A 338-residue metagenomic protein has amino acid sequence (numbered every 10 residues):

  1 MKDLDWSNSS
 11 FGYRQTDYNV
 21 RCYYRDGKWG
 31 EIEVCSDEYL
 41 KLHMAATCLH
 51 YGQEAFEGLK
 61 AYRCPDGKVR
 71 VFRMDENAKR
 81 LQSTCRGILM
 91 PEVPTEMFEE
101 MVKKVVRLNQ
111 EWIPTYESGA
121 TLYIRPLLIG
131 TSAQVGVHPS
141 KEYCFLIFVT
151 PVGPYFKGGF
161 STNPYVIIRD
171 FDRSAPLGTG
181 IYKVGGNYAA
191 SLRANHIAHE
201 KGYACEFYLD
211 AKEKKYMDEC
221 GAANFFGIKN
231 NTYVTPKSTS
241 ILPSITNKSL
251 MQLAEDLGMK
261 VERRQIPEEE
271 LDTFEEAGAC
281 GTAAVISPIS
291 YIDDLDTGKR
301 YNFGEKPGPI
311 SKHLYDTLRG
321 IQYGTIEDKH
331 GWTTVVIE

Functional and structural regions predicted by a protein language model:
M1-V105, L127, Q134-E338: Helix-start/capping segments and mature chain N-termini
I113-P114, V137: Short boundary motifs at domain starts and secondary-structure transition points
P114-I129: Extended, Lys/Arg-enriched charged tracts that mediate electrostatic binding to polyanionic substrates
